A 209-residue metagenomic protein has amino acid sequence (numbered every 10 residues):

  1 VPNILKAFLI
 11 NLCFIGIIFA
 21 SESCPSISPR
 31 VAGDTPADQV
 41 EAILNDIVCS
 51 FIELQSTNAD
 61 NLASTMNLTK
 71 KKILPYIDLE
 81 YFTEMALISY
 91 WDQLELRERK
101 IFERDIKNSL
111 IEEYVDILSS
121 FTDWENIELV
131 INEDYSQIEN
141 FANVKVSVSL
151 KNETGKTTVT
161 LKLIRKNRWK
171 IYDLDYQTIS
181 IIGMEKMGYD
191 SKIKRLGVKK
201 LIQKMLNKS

Functional and structural regions predicted by a protein language model:
V1-E22: Classical Sec-dependent N-terminal signal peptides that target proteins to the secretory pathway
P25-L118: Early exported N-terminus immediately downstream of N-terminal targeting peptides
A59, I127, L201-I202: Short, hydrophobic secondary-structure boundary micro-motifs
R99, V144, I171: Surface-exposed aromatic
I106, E133, V148-L150, L161-L163 (+1 more regions): A mature extracytoplasmic/lumenal domain signature
E112-T157, K208-S209: Surface-exposed, charged secondary-structure patches
K156-M184: Short beta-strand edge/turn micro-motifs at domain boundaries
D173-S209: Low-complexity, intrinsically disordered terminal/linker segments enriched in charged and Gly/Pro repeats
